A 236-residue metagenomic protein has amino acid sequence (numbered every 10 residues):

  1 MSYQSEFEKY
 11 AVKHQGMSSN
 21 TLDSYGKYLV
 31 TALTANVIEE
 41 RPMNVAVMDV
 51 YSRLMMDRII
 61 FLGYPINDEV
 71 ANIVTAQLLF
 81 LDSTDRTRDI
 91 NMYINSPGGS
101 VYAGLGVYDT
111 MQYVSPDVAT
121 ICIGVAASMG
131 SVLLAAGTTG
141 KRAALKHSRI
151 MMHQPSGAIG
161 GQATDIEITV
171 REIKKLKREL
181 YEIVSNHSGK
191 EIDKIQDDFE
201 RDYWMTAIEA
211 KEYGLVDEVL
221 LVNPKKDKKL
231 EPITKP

Functional and structural regions predicted by a protein language model:
M1-M129, A135-P236: N-terminal organellar transit peptides
